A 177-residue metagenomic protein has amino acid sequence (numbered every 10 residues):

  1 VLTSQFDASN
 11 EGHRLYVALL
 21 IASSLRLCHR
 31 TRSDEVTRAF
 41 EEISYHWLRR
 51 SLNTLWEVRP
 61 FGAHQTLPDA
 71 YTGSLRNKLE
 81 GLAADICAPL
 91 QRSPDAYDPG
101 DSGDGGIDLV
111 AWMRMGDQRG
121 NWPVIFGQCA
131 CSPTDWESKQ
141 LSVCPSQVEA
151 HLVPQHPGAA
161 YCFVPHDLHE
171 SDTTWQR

Functional and structural regions predicted by a protein language model:
V1-G105, V110-R177: Mixed-charge (Asp/Glu-Lys/Arg
